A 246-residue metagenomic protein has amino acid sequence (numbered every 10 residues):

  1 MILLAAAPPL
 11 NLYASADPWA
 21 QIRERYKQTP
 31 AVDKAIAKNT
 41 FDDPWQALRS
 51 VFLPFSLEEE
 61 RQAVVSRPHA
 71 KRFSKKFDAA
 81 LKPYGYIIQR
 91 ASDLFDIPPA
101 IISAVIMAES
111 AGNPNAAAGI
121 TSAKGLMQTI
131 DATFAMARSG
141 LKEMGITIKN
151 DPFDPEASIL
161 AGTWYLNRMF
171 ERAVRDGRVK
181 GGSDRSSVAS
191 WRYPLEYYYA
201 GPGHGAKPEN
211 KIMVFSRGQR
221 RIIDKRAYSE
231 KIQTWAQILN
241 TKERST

Functional and structural regions predicted by a protein language model:
M1-L4: N-terminal export leaders
A6-N11: C-terminal segment of classical bacterial N-terminal signal peptides
L12-P54, K75-A79, D93, A135-T246: Non-catalytic cell-wall polysaccharide-engagement segments
V51-N113, E156-I159, V174-G182: Export/targeting segments at the very N-terminus of extracytoplasmic proteins
I97-I102, G125, S190, P194: Residue-level detector of well-ordered alpha-helical segments, enriched for hydrophobic/aromatic packing positions
S110-K124, E209-K211: Short amphipathic alpha-helical segments at helix boundaries and their inter-helical linkers
A117-G140, Y197: Short, surface-exposed glycine/acidic/tryptophan-bearing loops
